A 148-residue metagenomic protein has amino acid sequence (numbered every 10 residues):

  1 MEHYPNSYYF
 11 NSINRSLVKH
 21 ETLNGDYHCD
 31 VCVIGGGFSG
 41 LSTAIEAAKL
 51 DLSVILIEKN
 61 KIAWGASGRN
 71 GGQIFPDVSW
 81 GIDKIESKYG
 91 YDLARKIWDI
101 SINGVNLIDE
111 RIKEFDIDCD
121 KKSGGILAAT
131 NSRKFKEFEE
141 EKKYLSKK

Functional and structural regions predicted by a protein language model:
M1-V31, K49: Extreme N-terminal leader/targeting segments of oxidoreductases
Y4, V18, T22, R69 (+2 more regions): Residue-level signal for pocket-adjacent positions within structured domains
N24-D26, A66-S67, D118-K121: Solvent-exposed alpha-helices and their adjacent loops that cap or buttress functional pockets in soluble metabolic
D26-L56: N-terminal Rossmann-like FAD-binding beta1-loop-alpha1 element of flavoenzymes
N60-K96: Conserved N-terminal glycine-rich FAD pyrophosphate-binding loop of Rossmann-like flavoproteins
I85-K148: Rossmann-like flavin
